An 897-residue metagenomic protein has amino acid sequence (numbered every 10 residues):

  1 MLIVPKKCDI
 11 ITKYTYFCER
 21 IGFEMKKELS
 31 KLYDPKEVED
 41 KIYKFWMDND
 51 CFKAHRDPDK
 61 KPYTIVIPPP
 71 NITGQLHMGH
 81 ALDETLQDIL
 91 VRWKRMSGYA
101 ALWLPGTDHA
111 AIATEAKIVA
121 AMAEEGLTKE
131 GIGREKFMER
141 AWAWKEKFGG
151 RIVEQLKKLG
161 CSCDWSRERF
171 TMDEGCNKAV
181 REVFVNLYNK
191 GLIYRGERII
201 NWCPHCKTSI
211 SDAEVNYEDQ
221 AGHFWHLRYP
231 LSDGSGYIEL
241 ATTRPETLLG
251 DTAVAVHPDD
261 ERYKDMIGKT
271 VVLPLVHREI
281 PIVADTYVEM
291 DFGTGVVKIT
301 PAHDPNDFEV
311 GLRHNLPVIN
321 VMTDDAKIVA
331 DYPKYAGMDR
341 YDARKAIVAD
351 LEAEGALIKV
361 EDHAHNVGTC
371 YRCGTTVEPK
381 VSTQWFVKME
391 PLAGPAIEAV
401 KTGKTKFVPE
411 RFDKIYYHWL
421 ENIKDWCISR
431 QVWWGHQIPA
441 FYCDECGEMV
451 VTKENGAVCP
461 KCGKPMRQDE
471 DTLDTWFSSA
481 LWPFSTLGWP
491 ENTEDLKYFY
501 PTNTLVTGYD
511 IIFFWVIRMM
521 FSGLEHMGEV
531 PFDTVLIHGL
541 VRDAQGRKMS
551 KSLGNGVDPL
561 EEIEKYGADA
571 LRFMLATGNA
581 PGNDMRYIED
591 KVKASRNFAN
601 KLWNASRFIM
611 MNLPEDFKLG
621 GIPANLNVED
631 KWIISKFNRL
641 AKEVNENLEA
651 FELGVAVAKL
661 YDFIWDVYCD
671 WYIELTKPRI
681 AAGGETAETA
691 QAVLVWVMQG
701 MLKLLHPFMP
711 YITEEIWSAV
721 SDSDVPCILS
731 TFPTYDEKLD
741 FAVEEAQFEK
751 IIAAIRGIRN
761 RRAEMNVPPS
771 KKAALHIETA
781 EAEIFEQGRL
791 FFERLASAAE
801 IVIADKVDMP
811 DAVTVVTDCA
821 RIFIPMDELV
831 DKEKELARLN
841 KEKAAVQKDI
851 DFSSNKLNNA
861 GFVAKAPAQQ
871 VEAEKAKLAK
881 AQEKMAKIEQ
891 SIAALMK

Functional and structural regions predicted by a protein language model:
C8-M78, A101, I358, Y371 (+1 more regions): Non-catalytic terminal extensions that flank enzyme cores
D9-E24, H226, H418-F477, L481 (+2 more regions): Feature 926 captures the class I aminoacyl-tRNA synthetase adenylation module centered on the KMSKS loop
K27, L32, K41, F45-N49 (+12 more regions): Residue patterns forming the tRNA-binding/recognition surfaces of aminoacyl-tRNA synthetases and related DALR
H55-I118, T171, V180, L240-T243 (+6 more regions): N-terminal catalytic cores of NTP/NDP-binding nucleotidyl/phosphoryl-transfer enzymes
P58-K60, P68-P69, L102-E115, E168-C176 (+3 more regions): Short, solvent-exposed turn/loop segments enriched in Gly/Ser/Thr/Pro and often Arg
A81, I238-V256, R372, E378 (+5 more regions): Conserved phosphate/anionic-ligand binding catalytic regions in large, soluble enzymes, centered on
A81-I89, I238-P274, V297-D304, H314-N320 (+2 more regions): Extended active-site and interfacial segments that coordinate phosphate-rich ligands in large catalytic machineries
R92-A100, A121-R134, E154, K158-C163 (+18 more regions): Secondary-structure transition/capping motifs at alpha-helix termini and the adjoining loop/turn into the next element
